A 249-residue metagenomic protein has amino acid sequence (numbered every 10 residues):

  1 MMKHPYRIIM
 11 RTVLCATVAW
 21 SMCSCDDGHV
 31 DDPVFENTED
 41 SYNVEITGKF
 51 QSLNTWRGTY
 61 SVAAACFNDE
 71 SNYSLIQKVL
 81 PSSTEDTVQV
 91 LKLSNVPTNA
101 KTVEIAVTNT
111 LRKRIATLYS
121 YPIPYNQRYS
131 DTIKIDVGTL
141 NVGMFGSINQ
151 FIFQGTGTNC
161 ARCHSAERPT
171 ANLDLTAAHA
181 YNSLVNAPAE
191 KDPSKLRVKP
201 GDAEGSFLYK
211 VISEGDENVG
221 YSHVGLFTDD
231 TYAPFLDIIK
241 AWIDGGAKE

Functional and structural regions predicted by a protein language model:
M1-S24: Sec-dependent bacterial lipoprotein signal peptides
C25-V44, G48-I76, S82-Q89, V96-E249: Aromatic- and Gly/Pro-enriched helix-to-coil junctions and flexible linker segments
